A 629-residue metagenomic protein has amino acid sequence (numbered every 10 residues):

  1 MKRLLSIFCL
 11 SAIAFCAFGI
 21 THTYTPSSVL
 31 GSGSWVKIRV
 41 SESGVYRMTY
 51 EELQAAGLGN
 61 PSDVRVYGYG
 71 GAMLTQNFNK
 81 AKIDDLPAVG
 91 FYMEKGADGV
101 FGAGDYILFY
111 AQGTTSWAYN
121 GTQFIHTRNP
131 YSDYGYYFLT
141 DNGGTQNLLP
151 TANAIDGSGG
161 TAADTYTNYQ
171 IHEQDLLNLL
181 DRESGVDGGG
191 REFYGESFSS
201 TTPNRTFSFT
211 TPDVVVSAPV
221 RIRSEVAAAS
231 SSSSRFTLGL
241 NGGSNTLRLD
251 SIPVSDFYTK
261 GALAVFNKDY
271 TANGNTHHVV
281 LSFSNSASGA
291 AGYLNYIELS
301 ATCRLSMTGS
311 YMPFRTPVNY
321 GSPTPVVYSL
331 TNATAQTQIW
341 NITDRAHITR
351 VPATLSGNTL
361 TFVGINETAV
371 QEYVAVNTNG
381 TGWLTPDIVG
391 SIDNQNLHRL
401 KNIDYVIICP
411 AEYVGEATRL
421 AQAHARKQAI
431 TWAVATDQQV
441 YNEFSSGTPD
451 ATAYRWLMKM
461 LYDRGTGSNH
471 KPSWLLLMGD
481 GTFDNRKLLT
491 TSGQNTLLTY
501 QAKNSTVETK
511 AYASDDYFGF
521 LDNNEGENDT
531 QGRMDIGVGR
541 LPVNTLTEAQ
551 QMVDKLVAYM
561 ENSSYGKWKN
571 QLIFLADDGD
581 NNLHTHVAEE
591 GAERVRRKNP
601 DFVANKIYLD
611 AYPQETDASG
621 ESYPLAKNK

Functional and structural regions predicted by a protein language model:
M1-H22: Bacterial Sec-dependent N-terminal signal peptides
F18-K629: Cysteine-dependent hydrolase recognition
